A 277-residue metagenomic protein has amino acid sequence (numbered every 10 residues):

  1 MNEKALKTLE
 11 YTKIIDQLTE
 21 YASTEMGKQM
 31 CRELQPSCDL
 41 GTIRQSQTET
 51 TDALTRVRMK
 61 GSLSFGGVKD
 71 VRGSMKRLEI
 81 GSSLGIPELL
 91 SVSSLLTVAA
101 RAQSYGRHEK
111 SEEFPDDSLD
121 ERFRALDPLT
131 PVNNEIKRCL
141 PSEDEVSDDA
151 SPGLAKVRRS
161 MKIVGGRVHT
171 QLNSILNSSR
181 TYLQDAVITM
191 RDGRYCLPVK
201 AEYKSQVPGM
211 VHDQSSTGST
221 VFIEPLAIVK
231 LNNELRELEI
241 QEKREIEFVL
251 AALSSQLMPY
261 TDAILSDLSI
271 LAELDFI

Functional and structural regions predicted by a protein language model:
M1-S62, L78-S83, L96, A100 (+2 more regions): Alpha-helical coupling/stalk and coiled-coil linker elements that connect catalytic or binding modules and transmit
S83-L89: Amphipathic, charged alpha-helical scaffolds that flank and support histidine-based chemistry in signaling
L89-E112, S118, R122-A125: Hydrophobic or amphipathic alpha-helical targeting/insertion segments
